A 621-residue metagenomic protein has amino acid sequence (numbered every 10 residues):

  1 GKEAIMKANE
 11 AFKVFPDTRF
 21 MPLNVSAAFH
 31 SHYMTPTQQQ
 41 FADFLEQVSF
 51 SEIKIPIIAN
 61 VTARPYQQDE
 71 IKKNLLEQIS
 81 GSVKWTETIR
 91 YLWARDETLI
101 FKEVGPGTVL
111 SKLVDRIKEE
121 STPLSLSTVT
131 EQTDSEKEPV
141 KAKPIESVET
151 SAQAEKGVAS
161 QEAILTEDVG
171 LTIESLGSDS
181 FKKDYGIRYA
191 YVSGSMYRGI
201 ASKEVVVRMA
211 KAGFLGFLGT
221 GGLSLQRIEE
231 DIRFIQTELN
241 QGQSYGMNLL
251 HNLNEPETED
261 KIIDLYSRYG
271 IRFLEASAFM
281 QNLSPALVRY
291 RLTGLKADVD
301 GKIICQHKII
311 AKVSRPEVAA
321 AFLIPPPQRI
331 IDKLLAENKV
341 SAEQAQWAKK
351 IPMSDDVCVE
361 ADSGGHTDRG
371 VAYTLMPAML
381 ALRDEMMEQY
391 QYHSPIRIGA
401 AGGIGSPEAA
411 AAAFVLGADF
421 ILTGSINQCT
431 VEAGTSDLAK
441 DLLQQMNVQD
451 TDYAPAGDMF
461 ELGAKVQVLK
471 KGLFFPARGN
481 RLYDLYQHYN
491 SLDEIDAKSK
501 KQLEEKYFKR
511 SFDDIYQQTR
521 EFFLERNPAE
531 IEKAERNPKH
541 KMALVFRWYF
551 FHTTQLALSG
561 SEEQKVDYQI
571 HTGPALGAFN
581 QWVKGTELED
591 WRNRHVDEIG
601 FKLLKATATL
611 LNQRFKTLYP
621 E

Functional and structural regions predicted by a protein language model:
G1, V104-P106, R397-G405: Glycine-rich beta-strand-to-loop/alpha-helix junction loops that act as flexible
G1-I145, R291: Acyl-group transfer acyltransferase/transacylase scaffold of fatty acid/polyketide systems
K13, W93-E97, A210, Y266-S267 (+1 more regions): Non-catalytic positions within long, well-ordered alpha-helices that form the structural scaffold/packing of enzyme
F20, F101, G216-F217, L274 (+1 more regions): Hydrophobic residues within beta-strands of alpha/beta enzymes
H30, R227, D362, E408-Q467: Catalytic or ion-translocation cores adjacent to nucleophile or general acid/base/metal-coordination motifs in diverse
E149-P395, E408, S425-N427, E563-E621: Active-site entrance/lid segments in N-terminal catalytic domains of soluble metabolic enzymes
A342-G365, R369, M386, V415 (+1 more regions): Core active-site phosphate/anionic-ligand binding loop and the adjoining beta-turn-alpha structural block in enzyme
Y483-E621: Domain-length cofactor-binding catalytic modules of enzymes
